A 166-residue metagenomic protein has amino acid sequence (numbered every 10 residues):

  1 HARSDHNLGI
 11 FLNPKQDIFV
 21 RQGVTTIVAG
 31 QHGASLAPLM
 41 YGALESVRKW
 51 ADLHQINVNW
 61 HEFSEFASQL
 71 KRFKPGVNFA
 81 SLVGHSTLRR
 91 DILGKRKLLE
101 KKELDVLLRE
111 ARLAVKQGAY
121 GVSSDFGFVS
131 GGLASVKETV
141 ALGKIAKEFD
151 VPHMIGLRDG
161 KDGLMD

Functional and structural regions predicted by a protein language model:
H1-G9, M154-D159: Histidine-centered catalytic micro-motifs
A2, D52-N59, G160-M165: Short linear motifs at secondary-structure transitions and domain/linker junctions
D5-N7, N57, K101-K102, L133: Residue-level marker of alpha-helix boundaries and capping positions
N7, A34-P38, T87-R90, V129-G132 (+1 more regions): Flexible loop/turn segments at secondary-structure boundaries
N7-N13, A134, E138: Short, glycine/acidic-rich beta->alpha junctions
L12-G121, D150: Divalent-metal coordination cores built from histidine and acidic residues
E65-F66, L98-D125, S130-D166: Histidine/acidic residue-rich metal-binding segments in metalloenzymes
